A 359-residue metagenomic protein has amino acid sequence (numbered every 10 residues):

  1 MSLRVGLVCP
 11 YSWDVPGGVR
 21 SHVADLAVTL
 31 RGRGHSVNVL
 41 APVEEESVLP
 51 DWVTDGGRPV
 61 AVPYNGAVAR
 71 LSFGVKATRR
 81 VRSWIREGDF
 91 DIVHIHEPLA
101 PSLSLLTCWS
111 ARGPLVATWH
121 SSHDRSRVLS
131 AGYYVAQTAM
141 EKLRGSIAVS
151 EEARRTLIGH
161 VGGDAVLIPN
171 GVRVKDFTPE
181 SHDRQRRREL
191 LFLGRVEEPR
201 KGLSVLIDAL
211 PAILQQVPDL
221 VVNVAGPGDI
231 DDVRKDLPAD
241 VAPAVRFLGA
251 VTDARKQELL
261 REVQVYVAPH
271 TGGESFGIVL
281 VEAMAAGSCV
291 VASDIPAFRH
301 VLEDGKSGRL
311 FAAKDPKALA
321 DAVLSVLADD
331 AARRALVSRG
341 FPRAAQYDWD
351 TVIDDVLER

Functional and structural regions predicted by a protein language model:
S21, D25, E197-A212, D232 (+3 more regions): A conserved mid-protein helix/loop that constitutes part of the nucleotide-sugar donor-binding site
V43-E45, L193, V221-R234, G249: Glycosyltransferase donor-sugar binding loop
H123-S146, G159-H160: Membrane-proximal helix-turn-helix segments that form the acceptor-binding/catalytic region of lipid-linked
E152, G171: Carbohydrate-associated surface elements
S181-K201, I207-P211, N223: Conserved donor-binding/catalytic core segment of Leloir-type glycosyltransferases
R234-E258: Nucleotide-activated donor-binding/catalytic signature segment of Leloir-type glycosyltransferases, i.e., the conserved
V265, C289-A292: Short hydrophobic beta-strand element within catalytic cores of glycosyltransferases and related nucleotide-activated
D304-G305, R309-P316, S325-A331: Conserved acidic donor-binding segment of nucleotide-sugar-dependent glycosyltransferases
